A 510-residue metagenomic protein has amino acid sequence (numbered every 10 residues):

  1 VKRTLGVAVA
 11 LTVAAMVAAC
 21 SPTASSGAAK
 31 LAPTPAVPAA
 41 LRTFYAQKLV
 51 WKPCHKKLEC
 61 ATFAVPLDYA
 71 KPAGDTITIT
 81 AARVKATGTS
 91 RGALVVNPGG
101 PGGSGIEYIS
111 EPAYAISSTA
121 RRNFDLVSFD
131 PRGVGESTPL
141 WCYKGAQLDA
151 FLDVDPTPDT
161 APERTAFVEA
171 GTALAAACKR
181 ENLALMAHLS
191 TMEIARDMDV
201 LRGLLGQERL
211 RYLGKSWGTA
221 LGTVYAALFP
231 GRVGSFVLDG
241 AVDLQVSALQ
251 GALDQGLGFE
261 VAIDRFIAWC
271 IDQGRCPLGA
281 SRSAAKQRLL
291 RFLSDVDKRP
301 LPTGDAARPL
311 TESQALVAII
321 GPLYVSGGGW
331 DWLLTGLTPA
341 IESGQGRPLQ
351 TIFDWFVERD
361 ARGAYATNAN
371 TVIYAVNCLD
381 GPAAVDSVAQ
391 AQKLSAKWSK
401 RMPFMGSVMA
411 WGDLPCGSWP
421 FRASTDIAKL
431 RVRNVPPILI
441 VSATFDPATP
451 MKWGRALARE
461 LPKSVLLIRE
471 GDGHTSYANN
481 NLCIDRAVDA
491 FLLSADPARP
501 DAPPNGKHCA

Functional and structural regions predicted by a protein language model:
K2-T4, C20-T157, A161-P162, S283-F292 (+4 more regions): Catalytic-loop region of hydrolases
W141-D155, V224-R288, P322, T335-A361: A catalytic-pocket lid/entrance helix-loop region that shapes and gates access to the active site across common
A177-A184, A195-R209: Conserved acidic catalytic loop of the alpha/beta-hydrolase fold
Q207-W217: Alpha/beta-hydrolase fold nucleophile elbow
K286-P436, N480, P503-P504: Alpha/beta-hydrolase fold active-site neighborhood
L439-F445: Conserved strand-to-loop "acid loop" that flanks and positions the catalytic carboxylate
P447-K452: Conserved alpha/beta-hydrolase "acid-adjacent" motif
E470-S476: Histidine-bearing beta->alpha loop at or near hydrolase active sites
